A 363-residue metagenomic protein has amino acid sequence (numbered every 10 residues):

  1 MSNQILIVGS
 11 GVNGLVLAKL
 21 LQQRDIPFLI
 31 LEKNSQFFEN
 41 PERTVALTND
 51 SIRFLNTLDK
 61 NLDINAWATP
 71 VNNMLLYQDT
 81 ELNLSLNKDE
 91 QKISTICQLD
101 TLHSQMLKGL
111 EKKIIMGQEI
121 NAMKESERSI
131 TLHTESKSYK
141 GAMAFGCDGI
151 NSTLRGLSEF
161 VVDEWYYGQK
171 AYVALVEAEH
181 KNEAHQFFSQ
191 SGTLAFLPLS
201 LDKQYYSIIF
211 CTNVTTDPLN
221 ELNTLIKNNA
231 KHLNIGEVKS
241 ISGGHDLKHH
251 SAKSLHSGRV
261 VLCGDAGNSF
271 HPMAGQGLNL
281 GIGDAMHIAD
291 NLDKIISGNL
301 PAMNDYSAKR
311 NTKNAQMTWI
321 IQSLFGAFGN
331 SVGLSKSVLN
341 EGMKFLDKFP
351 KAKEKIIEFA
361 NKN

Functional and structural regions predicted by a protein language model:
Q4-L6, S10-N72, C97, T101: Glycine-rich FAD cofactor-binding loop and adjacent beta-loop-alpha segment at the N-terminus of flavoprotein
I30-L31, G146, C263, F270: Generic enzyme active-site microenvironment
R53-L157, D163-L175: Conserved N-terminal helical subregion
L55, S138-S242: Conserved FAD-binding catalytic core of PHBH/FMO-like flavoproteins
T216-L300: FAD/FMN-dependent oxidoreductases across multiple families
K231, D290-N363: C-terminal helical "tail/cap" subdomain of flavin- and related membrane-associated enzymes
